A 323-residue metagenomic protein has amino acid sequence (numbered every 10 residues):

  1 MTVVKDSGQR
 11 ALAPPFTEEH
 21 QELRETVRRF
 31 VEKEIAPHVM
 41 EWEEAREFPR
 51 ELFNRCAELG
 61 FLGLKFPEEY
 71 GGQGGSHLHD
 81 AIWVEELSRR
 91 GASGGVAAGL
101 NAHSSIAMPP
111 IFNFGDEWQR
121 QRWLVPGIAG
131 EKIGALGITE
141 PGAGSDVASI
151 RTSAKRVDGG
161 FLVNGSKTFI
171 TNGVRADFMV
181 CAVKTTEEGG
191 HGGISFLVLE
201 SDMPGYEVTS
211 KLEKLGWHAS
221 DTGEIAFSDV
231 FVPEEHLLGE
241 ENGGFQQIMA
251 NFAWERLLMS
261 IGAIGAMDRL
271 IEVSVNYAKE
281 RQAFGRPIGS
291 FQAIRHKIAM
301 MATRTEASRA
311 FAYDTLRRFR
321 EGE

Functional and structural regions predicted by a protein language model:
M1-E19, A154: Intrinsic disorder at enzyme termini
L12-E19, L23, Y206-E306: Glycine-rich beta->alpha junctions and the first turn(s) of the following alpha-helix
A36-E44, V275, K279-G289, A302-E323: C-terminal helix-coil-helix/basic helical segment that borders enzyme active sites and/or dimer interfaces and provides
E58-E131, T171-F178, G190, F319: Internal helix-loop-helix
G74-E86, D146-I150, A226, F231-V232: Structural signature of FAD isoalloxazine-binding scaffolds in flavoprotein oxidoreductases
G130-I138: A short, Trp-centered hydrophobic/proline-enriched beta-strand micro-motif
A143-D146, F161: Hydrophobic, small-residue-rich alpha-helical packing segments that form membrane-like cores
G160-V208: A short core secondary-structure module
